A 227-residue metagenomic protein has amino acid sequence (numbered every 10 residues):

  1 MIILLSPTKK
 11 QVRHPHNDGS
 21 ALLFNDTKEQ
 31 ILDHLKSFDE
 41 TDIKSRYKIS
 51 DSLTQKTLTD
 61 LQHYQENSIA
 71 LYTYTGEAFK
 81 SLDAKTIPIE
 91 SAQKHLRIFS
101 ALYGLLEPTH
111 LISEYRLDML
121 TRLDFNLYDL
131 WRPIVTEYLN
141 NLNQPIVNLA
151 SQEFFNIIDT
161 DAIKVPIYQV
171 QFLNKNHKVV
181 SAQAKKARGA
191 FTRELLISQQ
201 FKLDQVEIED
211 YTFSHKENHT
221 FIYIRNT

Functional and structural regions predicted by a protein language model:
I2-L106, H110-L117: Near-N-terminal "mature-domain entry" segment
A84-T227: Internal, well-folded beta-alpha domain core
